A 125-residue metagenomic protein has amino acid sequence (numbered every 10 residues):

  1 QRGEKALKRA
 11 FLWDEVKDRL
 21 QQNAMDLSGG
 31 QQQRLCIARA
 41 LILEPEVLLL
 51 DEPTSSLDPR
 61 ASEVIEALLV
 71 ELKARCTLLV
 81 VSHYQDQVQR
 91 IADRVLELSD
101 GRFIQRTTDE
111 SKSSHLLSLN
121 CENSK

Functional and structural regions predicted by a protein language model:
R2-K17: Conserved ABC ATPase "signature" region
N23-L27, Q31: Conserved ABC ATPase signature
E44: Conserved catalytic motifs of ABC-family nucleotide-binding domains
L48-D51: Catalytic Walker B motif of ABC-type/P-loop ATPase nucleotide-binding domains
S62-A74: Helical segment within the ABC ATPase nucleotide-binding domain
C76-V81: Conserved H-loop
V88-R90: A short, surface-exposed alpha-helical micro-motif characterized by mixed small hydrophobic and charged/polar residues
